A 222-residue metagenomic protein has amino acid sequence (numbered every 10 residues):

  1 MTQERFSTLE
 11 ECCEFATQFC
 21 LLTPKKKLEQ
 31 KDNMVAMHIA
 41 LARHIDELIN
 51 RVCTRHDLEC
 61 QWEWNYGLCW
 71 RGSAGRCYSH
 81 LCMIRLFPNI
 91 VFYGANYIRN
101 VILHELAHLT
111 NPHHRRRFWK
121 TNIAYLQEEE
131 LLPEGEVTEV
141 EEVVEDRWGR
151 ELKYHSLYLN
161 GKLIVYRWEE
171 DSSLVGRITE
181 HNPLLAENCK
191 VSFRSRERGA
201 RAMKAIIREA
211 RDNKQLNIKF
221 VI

Functional and structural regions predicted by a protein language model:
M1-N100, L109-N160, V165-D171, V175 (+1 more regions): Active-site-proximal or metal-binding-adjacent scaffold patches in catalytic folds
E105: Walker B catalytic acidic pair
